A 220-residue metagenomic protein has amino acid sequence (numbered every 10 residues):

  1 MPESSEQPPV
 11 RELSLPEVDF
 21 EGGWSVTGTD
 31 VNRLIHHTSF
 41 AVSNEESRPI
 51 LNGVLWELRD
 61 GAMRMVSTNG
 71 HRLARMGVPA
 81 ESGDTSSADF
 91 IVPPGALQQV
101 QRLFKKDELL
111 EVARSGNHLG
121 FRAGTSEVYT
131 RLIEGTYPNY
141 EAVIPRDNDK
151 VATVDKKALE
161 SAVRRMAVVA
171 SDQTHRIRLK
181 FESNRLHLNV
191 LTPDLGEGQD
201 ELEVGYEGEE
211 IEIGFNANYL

Functional and structural regions predicted by a protein language model:
M1-Y219: Structural preference for solvent-exposed beta-strand-turn elements and adjacent flexible terminal/loop segments within
